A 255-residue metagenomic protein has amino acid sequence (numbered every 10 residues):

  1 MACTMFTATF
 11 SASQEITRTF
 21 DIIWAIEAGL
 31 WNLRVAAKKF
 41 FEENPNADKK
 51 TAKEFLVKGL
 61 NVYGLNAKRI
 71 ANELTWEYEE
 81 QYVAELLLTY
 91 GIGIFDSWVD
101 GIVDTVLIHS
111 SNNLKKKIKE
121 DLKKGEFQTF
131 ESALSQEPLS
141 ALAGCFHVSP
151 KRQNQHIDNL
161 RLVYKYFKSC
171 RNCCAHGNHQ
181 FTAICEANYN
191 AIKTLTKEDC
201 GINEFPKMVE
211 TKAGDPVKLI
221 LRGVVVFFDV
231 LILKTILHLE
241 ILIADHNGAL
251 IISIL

Functional and structural regions predicted by a protein language model:
M1-K116, P150-L162, E186-L255: Extended intrinsically disordered or low-complexity regions, especially N/C-terminal cytosolic tails and loops, rather
C3, C145, C170-C174, C185 (+1 more regions): Generic recognition of cysteine residues
N112-K119, R171-C174: Internal hydrophobic scaffold segments of catalytic domains
K119-S169: A contiguous pocket-lining binding segment that forms or flanks enzyme active sites
L160-Y189: Histidine-centered, metal-coordinating catalytic motifs and their short helical/loop contexts
